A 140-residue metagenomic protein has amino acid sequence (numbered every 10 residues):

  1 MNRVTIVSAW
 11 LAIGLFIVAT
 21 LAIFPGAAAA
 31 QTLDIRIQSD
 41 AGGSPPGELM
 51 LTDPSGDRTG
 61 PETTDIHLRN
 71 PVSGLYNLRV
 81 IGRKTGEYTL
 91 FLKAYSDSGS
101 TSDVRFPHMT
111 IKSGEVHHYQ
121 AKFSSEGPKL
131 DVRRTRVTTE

Functional and structural regions predicted by a protein language model:
M1-V4: Positively charged n-region of N-terminal signal peptides that target proteins for export
W10-I23: Bacterial N-terminal signal peptides
A22-A30: Sec-dependent signal peptide cleavage junction
A29-E140: Extracellular glycoprotein-like low-complexity segments
